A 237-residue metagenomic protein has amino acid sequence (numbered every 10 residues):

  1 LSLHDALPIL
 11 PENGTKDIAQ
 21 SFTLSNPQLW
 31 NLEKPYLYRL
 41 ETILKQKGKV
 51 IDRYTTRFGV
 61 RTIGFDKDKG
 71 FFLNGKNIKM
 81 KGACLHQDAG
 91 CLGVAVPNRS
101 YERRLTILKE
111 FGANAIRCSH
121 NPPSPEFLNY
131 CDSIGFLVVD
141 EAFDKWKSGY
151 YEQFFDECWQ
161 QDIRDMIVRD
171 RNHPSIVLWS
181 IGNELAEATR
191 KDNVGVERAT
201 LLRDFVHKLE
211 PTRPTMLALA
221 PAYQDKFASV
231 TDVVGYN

Functional and structural regions predicted by a protein language model:
L1, A6-P125, Y130-V138, D162 (+4 more regions): Secreted/periplasmic carbohydrate-active enzymes, especially glycoside hydrolases
P11-G14, A95, Y150-Q153, T189 (+1 more regions): Charge-dense, low-complexity intrinsically disordered segments
L85, N121, F143-K145, I181-E184 (+1 more regions): Active-site beta-loop-alpha junctions enriched in small/polar residues
Q87-L92, W146-Y151, L185-R190: A short acidic, helix-capping loop that chelates divalent metal ions and anchors anionic groups
I116-P125, S148-Y150, E157, Y223-D225: Acidic-and-aromatic substrate-binding clefts and catalytic sites of carbohydrate-active enzymes
S133, F154-N237: Active-site neighborhood of glycoside hydrolase catalytic domains
A142-K147, N237: Short, acidic/turn-prone active-site loops that include or flank metal/cofactor- and phosphate-binding residues
